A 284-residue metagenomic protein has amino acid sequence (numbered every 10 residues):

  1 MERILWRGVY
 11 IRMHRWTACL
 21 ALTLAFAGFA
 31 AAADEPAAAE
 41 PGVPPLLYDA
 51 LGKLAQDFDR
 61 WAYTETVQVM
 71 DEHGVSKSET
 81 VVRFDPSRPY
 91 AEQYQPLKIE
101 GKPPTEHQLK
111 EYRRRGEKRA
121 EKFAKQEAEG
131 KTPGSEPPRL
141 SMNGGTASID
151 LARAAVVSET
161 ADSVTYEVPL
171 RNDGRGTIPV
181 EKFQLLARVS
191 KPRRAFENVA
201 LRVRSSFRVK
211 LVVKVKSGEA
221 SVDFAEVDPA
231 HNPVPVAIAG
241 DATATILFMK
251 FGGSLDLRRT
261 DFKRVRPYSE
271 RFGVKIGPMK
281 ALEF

Functional and structural regions predicted by a protein language model:
M1-H14: N-terminal secretory signal peptides that target proteins for export/translocation
T17-A27: Bacterial N-terminal signal peptides
G28-A32: Sec/Tat signal peptide C-region and signal peptidase I cleavage site
A33-K182, A195-F196, V203-V215, T243-F284: Structured extracytoplasmic
Q184-K191, E219-P229: Extended lipid/amphipathic-ligand handling interfaces
V199, V236-G240: Beta-strand-dense domains in secreted/periplasmic systems and polymorphic toxin scaffolds
P229-V236: Short, positively biased Gly/Pro-containing turn/loop motifs at secondary-structure boundaries
